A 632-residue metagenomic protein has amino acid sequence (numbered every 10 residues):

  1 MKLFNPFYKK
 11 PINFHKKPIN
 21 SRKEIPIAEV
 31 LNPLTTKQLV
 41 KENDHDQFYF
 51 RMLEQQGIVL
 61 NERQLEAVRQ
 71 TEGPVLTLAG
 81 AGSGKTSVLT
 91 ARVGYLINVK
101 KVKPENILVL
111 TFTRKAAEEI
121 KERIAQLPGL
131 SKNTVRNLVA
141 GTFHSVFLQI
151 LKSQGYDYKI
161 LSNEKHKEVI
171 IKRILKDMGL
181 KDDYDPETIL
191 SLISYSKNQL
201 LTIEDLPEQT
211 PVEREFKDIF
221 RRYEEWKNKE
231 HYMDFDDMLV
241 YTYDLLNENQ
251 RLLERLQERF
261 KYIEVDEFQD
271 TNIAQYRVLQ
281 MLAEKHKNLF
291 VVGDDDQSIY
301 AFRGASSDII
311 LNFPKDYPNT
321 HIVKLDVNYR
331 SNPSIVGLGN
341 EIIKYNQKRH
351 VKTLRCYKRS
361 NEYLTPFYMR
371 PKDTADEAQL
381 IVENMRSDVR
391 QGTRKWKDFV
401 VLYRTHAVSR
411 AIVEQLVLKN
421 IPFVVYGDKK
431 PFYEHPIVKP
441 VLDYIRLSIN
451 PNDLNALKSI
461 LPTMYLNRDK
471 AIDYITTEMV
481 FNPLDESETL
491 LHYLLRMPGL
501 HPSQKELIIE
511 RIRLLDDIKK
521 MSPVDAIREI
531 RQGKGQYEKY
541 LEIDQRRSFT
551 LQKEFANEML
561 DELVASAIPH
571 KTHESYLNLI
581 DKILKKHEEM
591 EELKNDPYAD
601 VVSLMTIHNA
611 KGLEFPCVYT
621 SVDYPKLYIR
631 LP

Functional and structural regions predicted by a protein language model:
L3, R22-E54, G73, G94-L246 (+6 more regions): A basic/glycine-biased coupling hinge at the interface between accessory DNA-binding modules
D44, F48-M52, I273-P371: Conserved RecA-like helicase ATPase core segment that couples NTP binding/hydrolysis to strand translocation
Q56-E72, A274: N-terminal pre-P-loop "Q-motif" helix
T77, S83-L89, V93, N319-H321 (+2 more regions): Helicase P-loop NTPase motor core
V139-F147, E264-E267, V292, T405-A407 (+1 more regions): Conserved helicase core region in the C-terminal RecA-like lobe
E258-I273, F290: SF2 helicase catalytic motif II
Y317, S360-T365, T393-P523: ATPase/helicase motor core of nucleic-acid motors
H492-N609, R630: Accessory C-terminal helicase-associated subdomains
